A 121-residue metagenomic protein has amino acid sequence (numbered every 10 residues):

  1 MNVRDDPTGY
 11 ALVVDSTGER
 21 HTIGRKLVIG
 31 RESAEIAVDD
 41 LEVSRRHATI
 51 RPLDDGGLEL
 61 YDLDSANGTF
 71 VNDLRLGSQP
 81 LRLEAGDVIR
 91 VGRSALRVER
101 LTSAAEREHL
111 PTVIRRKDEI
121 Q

Functional and structural regions predicted by a protein language model:
M1-D5, Y10, T17-H21, S78-Q79: Short linear motifs in intrinsically disordered
M1-Y10, S94-Q121: Regulatory inter-domain linker segments that are low-complexity and enriched for serine/threonine/proline
L12-V13, L63: Hydrophobic beta-strand positions
T17-G18, D55, A105, R115: Polar/charged alpha-helical tracts
E19-R93: Forkhead-associated
